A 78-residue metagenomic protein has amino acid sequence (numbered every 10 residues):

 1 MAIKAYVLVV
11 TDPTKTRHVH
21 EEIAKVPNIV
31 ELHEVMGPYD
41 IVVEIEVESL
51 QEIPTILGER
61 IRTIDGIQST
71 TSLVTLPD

Functional and structural regions predicted by a protein language model:
M1-D78: A compositional/biophysical signature of low hydrophobicity enriched in polar/charged and small residues
